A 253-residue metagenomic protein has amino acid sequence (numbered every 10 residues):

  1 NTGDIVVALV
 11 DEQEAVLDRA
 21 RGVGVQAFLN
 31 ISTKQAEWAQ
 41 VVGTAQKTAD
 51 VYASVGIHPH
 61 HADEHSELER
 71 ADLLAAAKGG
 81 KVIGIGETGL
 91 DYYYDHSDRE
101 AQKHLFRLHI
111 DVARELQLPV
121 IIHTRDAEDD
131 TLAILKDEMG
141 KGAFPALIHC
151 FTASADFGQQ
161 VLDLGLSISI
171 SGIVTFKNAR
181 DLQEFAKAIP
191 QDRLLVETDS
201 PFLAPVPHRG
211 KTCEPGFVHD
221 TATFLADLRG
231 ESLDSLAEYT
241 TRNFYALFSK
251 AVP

Functional and structural regions predicted by a protein language model:
N1-P253: Mid-domain alpha/beta scaffold segments of enzyme catalytic cores
